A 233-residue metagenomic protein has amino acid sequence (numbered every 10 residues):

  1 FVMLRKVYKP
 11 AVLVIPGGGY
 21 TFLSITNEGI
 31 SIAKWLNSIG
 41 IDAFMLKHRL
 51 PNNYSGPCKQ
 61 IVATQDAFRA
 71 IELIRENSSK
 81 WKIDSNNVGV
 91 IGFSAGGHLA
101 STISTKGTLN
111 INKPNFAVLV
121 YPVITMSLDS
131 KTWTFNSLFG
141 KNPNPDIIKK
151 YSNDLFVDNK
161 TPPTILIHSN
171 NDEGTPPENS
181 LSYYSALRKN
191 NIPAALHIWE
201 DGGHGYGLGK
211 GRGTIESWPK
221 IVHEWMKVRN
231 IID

Functional and structural regions predicted by a protein language model:
K9-G17: Short beta-strand element of the alpha/beta-hydrolase
A11, N37-K47, G89, F116 (+1 more regions): A fold-wide structural signal in alpha/beta-hydrolase
S24-T26, A33, L46-S85, R212-S217: Catalytic nucleophile-loop/oxyanion-hole region of alpha/beta-hydrolase and closely related hydrolase-like folds
R69-W133, I148-K149: Primarily recognizes the serine-hydrolase "nucleophile elbow" in alpha/beta-hydrolase and SGNH/GDSL folds
K141-F156, T161-P162: Active-site nucleophile elbow and catalytic-triad environment of alpha/beta-hydrolase enzymes
K160, I165-H168, D172: Short beta-strand/loop motif that positions the catalytic acidic residue of the alpha/beta-hydrolase fold
E173-S182: Conserved alpha/beta-hydrolase "acid-adjacent" motif
L181-D233: C-terminal catalytic histidine-bearing segment of alpha/beta-hydrolase fold enzymes
